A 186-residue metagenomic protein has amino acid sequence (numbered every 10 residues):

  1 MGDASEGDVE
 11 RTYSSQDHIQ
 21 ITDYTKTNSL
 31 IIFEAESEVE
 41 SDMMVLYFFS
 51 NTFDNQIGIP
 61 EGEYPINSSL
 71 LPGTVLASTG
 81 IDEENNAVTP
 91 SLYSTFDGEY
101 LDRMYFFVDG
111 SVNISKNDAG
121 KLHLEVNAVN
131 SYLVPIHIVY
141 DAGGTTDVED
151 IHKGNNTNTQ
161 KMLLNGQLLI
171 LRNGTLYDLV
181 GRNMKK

Functional and structural regions predicted by a protein language model:
M1-D17, M162: Boundary/junction segments of secreted and surface-exposed precursor proteins
M1-S5, G110, E125-T146: Edge beta-strand at a domain terminus
E10-S115: Surface-exposed helix/loop patches within compact recognition domains
I114-L122: A short, structured loop/turn motif at beta-sheet edges
G143-R172, N183-M184: Residue-level detector of functionally pivotal "anchor" positions at catalytic/ligand-binding pockets or at interdomain
L176-R182: Short, glycine-anchored, charge-dense loop/turn motifs used at functional sites
